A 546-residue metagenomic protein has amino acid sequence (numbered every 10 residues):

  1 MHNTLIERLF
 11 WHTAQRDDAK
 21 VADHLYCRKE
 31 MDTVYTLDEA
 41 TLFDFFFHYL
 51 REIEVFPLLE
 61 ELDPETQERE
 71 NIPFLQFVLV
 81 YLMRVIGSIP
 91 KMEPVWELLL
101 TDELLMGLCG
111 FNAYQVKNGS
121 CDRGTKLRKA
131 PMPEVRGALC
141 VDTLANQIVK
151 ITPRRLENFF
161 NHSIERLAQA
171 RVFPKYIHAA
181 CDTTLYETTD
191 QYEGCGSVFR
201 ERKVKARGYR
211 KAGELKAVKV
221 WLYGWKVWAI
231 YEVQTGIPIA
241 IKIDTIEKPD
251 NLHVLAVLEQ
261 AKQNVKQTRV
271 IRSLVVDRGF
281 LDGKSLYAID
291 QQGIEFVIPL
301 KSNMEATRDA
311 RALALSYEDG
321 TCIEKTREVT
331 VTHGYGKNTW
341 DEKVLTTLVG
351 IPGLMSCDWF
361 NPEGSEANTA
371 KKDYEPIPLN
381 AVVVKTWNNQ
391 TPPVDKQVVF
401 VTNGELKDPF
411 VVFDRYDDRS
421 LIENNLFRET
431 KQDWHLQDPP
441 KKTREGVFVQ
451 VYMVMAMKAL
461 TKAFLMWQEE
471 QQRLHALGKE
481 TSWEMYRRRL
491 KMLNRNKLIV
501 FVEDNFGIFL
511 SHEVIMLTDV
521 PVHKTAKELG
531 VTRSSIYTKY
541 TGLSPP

Functional and structural regions predicted by a protein language model:
M1-L50, T525, V531, I536-K539: Charged, often Cys/His-bearing segments associated with DNA-binding zinc-finger transcription factors
H2-Q15, D102, Q292-L421: An anionic, glycine-rich sequence signature occurring as long contiguous blocks
T33-L82, E134: Basic, short loop/linker segments at the boundary and entry of helix-turn-helix/winged-helix-like folds
L62-R69, F410-D418, Q432-V449, Q468-A476: Short, solvent-exposed helix-loop connector elements
V80, V95-W96, A138-L144, K175-E187 (+8 more regions): Short, conserved catalytic/metal-binding motifs centered on acidic residues
V141-W228, Y540-T541, P545: Active-site-proximal, Lys/Arg-enriched surface segment that forms a nucleic-acid-binding/basic interface patch
K205-Q267: Electropositive, glycine- and tryptophan-enriched low-complexity nucleic-acid-binding patches
E318-N361, Q432, Q437-D438, R444 (+1 more regions): A short, flexible helix-boundary coil/loop motif
